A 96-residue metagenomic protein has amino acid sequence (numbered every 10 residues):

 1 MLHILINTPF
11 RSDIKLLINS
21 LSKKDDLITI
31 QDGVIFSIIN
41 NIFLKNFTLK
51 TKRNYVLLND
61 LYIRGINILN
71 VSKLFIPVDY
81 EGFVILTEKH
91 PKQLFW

Functional and structural regions predicted by a protein language model:
M1-H3: Extreme N-terminal starter segment of soluble prokaryotic enzymes
N7-R11, G33-I35: Short beta->alpha connector loops
P9-S22: Histidine-anchored nucleotide/phosphate-binding helix
D13-K15, S37-N40, G65-I66: Short, charged, surface-exposed secondary-structure boundary motifs
N19-K23, K45-T51: Short, conserved loop/helix-junction motifs that constitute active-site signature segments in enzyme catalytic cores
D26-Q31, K52-D60: Short internal beta-strands
I35-F47: N-terminal beta-loop-helix "entrance" segment that forms/cooperates in small-molecule cofactor or anionic ligand
N67-W96: C-terminal structural segments of small proteins and small subunits
